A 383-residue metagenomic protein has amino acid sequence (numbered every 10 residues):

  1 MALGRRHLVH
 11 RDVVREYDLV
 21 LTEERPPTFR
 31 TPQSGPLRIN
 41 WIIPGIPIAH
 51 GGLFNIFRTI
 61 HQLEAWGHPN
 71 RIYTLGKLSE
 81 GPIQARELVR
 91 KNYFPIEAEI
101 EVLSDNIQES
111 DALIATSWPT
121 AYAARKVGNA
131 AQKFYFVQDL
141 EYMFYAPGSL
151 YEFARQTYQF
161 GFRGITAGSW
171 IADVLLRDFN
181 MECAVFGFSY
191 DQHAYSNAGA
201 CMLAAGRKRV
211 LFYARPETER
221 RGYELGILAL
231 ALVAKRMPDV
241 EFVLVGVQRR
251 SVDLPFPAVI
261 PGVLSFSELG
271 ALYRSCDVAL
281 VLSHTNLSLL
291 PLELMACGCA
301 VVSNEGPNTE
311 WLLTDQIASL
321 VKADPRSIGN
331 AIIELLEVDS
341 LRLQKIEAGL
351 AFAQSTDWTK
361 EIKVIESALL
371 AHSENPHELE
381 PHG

Functional and structural regions predicted by a protein language model:
L19-R30, Y142-S149, R177, V185-G206 (+1 more regions): Acidic anion/phosphate-binding donor-loop and adjacent secondary structure in glycosyltransferase catalytic cores
N40-W41, I165, C201-R221, I227-A231: Conserved donor-binding/catalytic core segment of Leloir-type glycosyltransferases
V102-E109, P147-I165: Membrane-proximal helix-turn-helix segments that form the acceptor-binding/catalytic region of lipid-linked
D253, E293, E305-L320: Short acidic/histidine- and often glycine-rich active-site loop of Leloir-type glycosyltransferases that engages
R274-N286, C299: Acidic donor-binding loop of glycosyltransferase active sites
A300-N304: Short hydrophobic beta-strand element within catalytic cores of glycosyltransferases and related nucleotide-activated
D315-R326, E334-D339: Conserved acidic donor-binding segment of nucleotide-sugar-dependent glycosyltransferases
E337-H372: A charged, aromatic-enriched C-terminal amphipathic alpha-helix characteristic of glycosyltransferases across folds
